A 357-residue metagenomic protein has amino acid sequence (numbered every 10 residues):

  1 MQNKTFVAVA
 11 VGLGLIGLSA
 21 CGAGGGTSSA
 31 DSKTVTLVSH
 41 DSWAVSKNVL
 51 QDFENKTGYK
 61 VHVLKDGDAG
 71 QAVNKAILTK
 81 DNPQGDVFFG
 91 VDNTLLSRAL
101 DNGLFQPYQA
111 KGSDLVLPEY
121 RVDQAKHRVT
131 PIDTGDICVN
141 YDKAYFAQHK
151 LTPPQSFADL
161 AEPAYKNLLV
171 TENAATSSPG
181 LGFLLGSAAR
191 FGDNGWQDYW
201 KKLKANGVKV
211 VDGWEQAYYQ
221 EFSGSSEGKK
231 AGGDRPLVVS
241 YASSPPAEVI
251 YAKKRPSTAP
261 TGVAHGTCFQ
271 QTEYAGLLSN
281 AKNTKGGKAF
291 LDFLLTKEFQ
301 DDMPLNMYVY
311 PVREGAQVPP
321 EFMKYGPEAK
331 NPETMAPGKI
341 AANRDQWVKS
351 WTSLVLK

Functional and structural regions predicted by a protein language model:
G17-A20: C-terminal motif of bacterial Sec signal peptides marking the signal peptidase cleavage site
G22-R98, Q220, K357: Early extracytoplasmic/lumenal segment of secretory-pathway proteins
P83-F88, Q106-Y141, A158, N167-A174: A structural signal for short loop-to-beta-strand junctions that line the ligand-binding cleft of periplasmic/secreted
N93-L104, V122-T152, G180-R190, Q270-G276: Periplasmic solute-binding protein
Q106-D114, R128-T130, A158, P236 (+3 more regions): Short beta-strand->loop
P179, G186-G266: Ligand-binding pocket segment of bilobal, Venus flytrap-like solute-binding proteins
E273-T334: Mature extracytoplasmic/periplasmic domains
P320-K357: Extracellular/periplasmic bilobal clamshell ligand-binding domains
